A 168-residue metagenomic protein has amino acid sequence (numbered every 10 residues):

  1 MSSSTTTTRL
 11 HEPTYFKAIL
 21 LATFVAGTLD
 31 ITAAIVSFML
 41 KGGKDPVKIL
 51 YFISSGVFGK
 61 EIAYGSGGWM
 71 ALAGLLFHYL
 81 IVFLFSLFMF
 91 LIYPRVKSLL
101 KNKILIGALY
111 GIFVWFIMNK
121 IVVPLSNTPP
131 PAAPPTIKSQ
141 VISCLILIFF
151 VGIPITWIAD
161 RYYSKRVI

Functional and structural regions predicted by a protein language model:
M1-E12: Short, Lys/Arg-rich, polar N-terminal cytosolic tail immediately upstream of the first transmembrane signal-anchor
L10-G43: N-terminal signal-anchor transmembrane alpha helix
V25-A34, I81, F85, Y110 (+3 more regions): Alpha-helical transmembrane segments of multipass membrane proteins
M39, G43-G68: Extracytosolic (periplasmic/ER-lumenal) interhelical loops and adjacent juxtamembrane/interface segments of multi-pass
L72-I92: Hydrophobic alpha-helical transmembrane segments
R95-F113, I117: Internal alpha-helical transmembrane segments of multi-pass membrane proteins
K120-I142: Interfacial helix-loop-helix junctions of multi-pass membrane proteins
P135-I168: Terminal transmembrane helical module of multi-pass membrane proteins
